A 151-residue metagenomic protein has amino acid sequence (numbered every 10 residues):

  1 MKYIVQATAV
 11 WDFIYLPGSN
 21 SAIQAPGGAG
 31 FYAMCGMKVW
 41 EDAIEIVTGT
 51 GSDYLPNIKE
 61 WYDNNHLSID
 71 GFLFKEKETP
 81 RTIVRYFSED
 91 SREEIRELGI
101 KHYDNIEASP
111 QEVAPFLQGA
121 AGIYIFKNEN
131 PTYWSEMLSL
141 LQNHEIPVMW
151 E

Functional and structural regions predicted by a protein language model:
M1-I4: Extreme N-terminal starter segment of soluble prokaryotic enzymes
Q6-A7, W150: Active-site flanking residues adjacent to catalytic metal/cofactor-binding acidic residues
A7-A9, A29: Active-site metal-binding loops of divalent metal-dependent hydrolases
W11-N20, Q24, E41-I125, S139-L140: Conserved N-terminal subdomain of the carbohydrate kinase-like
S19-C35: Short catalytic helix/loop segments, enriched in acidic residues and glycine and frequently bearing histidine
G30, S109, Y133-W134: Amphipathic coiled-coil/heptad-repeat helices and related helical stalk/stem segments that mediate oligomerization
K38: Gly/Ala-rich phosphate-binding loop of Rossmann-like dinucleotide-binding domains, activating on the conserved
G122-E151: Conserved beta-alpha-beta core of the PfkB/ribokinase-like small-molecule kinase fold
